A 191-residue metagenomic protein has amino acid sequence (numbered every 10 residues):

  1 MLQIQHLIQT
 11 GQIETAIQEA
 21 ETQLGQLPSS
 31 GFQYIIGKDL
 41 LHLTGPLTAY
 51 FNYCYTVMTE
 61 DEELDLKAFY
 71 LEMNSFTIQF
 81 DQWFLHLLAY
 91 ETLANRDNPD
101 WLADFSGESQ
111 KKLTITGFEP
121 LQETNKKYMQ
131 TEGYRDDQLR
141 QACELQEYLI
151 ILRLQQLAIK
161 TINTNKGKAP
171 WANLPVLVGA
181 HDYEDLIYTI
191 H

Functional and structural regions predicted by a protein language model:
M1-Q3, E72-M73, W101-E108: Short charge-dense sequence patches
M1-T22, Q122, K126-H191: Acidic, proline/glycine-rich low-complexity IDRs
T15-L64: Short N-terminal edge-element motif at the start of the domain
A49-A94, A180-H191: Amphipathic, interaction-prone secondary-structure segments
N52, N74, N95-N98, N125 (+2 more regions): Detector for Asparagine
F80-E132, Y183-H191: Intrinsically disordered, low-complexity regulatory segments enriched in Ser/Thr/Pro and charged residues
